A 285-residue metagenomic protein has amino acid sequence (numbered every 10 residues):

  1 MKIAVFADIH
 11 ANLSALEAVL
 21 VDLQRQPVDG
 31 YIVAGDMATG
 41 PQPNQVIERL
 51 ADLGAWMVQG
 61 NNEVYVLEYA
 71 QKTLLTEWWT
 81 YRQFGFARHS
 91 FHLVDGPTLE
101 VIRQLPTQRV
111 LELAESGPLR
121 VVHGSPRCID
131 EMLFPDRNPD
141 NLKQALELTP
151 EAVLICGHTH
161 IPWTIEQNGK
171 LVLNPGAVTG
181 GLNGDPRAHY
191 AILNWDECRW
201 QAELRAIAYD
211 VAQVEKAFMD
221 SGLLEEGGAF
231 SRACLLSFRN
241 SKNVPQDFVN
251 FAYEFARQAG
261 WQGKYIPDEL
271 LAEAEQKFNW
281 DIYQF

Functional and structural regions predicted by a protein language model:
M1-A4, L111-R120, Q167-L171, W200-Q201: Beta-strand-turn-beta hairpins that frame and shape the catalytic cleft of phosphate-ester-processing enzymes
K2-G96: Core catalytic region of metal-dependent phosphoesterases/phosphodiesterases, especially metallo-beta-lactamase-like
F6-A7, Y31-D36, W56-N61, V121-V122 (+2 more regions): Active-site neighborhood of phospho(di)ester-bond hydrolases with catalytic His/Asp-centered motifs
A11, A38-T39, P126, I161 (+1 more regions): Short active-site segment of divalent metal-dependent hydrolases/proteases that encodes the spacing between
E77-Y81, E115-L148: Active-site-proximal segments of metal-dependent phosphoesterases and phosphodiesterases across multiple
R82-P118: Metallo-beta-lactamase
D130-R199: A contiguous binding-surface segment within folded domains or other stable secondary-structure elements
N168-P175, T179-F285: Acidic, His/Gly-rich catalytic cores of divalent-metal-dependent hydrolytic chemistry
